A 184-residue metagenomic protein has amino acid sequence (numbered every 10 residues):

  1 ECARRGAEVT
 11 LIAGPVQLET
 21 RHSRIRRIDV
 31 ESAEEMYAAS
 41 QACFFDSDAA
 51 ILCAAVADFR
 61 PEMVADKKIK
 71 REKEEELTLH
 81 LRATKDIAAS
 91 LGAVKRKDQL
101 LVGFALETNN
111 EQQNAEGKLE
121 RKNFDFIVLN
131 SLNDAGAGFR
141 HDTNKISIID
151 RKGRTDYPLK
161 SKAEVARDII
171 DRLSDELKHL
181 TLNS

Functional and structural regions predicted by a protein language model:
E1-S32: Glycine-rich phosphate/diphosphate-binding loop of Rossmann-like nucleotide-binding domains
A3-E8, Q17, Q41-A49, G92-R96 (+4 more regions): Generic secondary-structure signature for well-ordered alpha-helical cores
G14, A54-A55, I149-R151: Generic beta-structure capping elements
V16, S32-E34, T108, G153 (+1 more regions): Residue-level detector of flexible, active-site-proximal loop/helix-junction positions within diverse enzyme catalytic
I25, D29-Y37, I148-K152: Short, structured secondary-structure boundary patches
E31-A105, N109-N133: Glycine-rich phosphate-binding loop
R96-D98, N110-S184: Glycine-rich phosphate/adenylate-binding loop
